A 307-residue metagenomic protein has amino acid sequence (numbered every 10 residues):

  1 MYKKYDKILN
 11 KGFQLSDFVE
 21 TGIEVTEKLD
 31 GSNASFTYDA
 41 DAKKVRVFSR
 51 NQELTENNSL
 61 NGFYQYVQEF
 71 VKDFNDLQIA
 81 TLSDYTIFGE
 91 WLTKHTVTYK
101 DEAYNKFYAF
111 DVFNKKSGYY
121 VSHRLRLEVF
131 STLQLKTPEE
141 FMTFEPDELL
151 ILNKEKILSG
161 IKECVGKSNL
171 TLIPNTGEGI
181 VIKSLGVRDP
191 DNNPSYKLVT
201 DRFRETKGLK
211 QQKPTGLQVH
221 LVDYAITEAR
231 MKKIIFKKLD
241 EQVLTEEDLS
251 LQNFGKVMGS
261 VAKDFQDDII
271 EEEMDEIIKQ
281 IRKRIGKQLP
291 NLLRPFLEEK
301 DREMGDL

Functional and structural regions predicted by a protein language model:
M1-L307: Core nucleotide-handling region used for phosphoryl-transfer chemistry
